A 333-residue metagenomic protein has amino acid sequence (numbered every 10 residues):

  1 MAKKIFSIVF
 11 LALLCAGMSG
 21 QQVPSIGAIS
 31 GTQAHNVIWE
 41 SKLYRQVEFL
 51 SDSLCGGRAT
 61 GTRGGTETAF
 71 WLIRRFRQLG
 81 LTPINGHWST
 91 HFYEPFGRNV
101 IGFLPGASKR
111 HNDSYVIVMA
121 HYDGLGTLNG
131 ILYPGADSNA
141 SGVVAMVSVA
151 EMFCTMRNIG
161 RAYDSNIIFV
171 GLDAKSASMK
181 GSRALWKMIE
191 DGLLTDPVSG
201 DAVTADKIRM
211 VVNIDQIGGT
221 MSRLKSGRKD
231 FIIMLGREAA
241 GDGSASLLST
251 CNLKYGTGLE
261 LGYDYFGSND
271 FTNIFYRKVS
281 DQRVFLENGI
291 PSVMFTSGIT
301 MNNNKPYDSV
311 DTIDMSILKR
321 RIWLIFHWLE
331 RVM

Functional and structural regions predicted by a protein language model:
S7-A16: Bacterial N-terminal signal peptides
V23-E67, L79, M301-D308: N-terminal capping segment at the start of a domain
S30, T296-M333: His/Asp/Glu-rich mid-to-C-terminal helical/loop segments that flank catalytic regions of hydrolases
I38, K42-R45, F49, R63-Q78 (+8 more regions): Extracytoplasmic/secreted proteins, especially bacterial periplasmic and envelope-associated proteins
L50, F76, Y93-N129: Acidic/His- and Gly-rich active-site-bordering loop/insert found across diverse amide/peptide-bond hydrolases
G57-P105, G262: A non-catalytic alpha/beta surface segment that caps or lines the substrate-entry region of metallo-dependent hydrolase
G102, V118-M179, I325: Alpha-helical metal-binding/catalytic segments enriched in His/Glu/Asp
L172-S280, S292: Metal-dependent peptidase/peptidase-like ectodomains
